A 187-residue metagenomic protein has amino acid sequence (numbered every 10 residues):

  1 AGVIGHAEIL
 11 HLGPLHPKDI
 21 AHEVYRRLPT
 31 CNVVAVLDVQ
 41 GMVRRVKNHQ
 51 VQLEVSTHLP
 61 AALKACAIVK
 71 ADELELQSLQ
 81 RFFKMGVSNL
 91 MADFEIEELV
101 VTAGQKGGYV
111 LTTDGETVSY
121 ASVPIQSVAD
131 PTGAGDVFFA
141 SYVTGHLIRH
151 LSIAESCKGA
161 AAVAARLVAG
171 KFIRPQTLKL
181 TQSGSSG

Functional and structural regions predicted by a protein language model:
A1-G2, A21, K171: Generic structural signal for alpha-helix starts
A1-G5, Y25-R27: Short amphipathic alpha-helix with an adjacent loop that forms part of the alpha/beta core around
V3-H16: Short N-terminal targeting/anchoring amphipathic segment
H6-E8, N32, A65-C66, I96-E97: Short, well-ordered alpha-helix to beta-strand connector turns
G13-N89, G107: Conserved beta-alpha-beta core of the PfkB/ribokinase-like small-molecule kinase fold
V55-S56, K84-G187: Conserved phosphate-binding/catalytic region of the ribokinase-like
